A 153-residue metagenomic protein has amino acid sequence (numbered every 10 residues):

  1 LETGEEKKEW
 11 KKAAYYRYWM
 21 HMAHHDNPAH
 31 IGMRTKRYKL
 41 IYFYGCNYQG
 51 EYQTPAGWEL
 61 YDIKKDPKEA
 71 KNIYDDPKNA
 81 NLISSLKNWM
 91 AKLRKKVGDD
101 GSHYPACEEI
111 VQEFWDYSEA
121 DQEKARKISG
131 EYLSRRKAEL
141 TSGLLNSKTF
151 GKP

Functional and structural regions predicted by a protein language model:
L1-E59, I63, K68, N81 (+4 more regions): C-terminal cap/loop subdomain of S1 sulfatases and analogous C-terminal strand-loop tails that border
I73-P153: Long, internal low-complexity/basic segments
